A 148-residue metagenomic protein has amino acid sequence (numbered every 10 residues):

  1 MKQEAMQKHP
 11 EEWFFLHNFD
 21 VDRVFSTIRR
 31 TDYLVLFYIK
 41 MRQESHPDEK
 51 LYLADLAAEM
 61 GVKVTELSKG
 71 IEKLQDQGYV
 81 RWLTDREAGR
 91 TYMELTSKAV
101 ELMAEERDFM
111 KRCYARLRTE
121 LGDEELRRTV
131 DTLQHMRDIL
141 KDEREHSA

Functional and structural regions predicted by a protein language model:
M1-F37: N-terminal leader segment of winged-helix/HTH proteins
M1-Q7, E124-A148: C-terminal regulatory/oligomerization modules of transcriptional regulators
L36, L56, G70-Q77: Basic amphipathic alpha-helical segments that dock to polyanions
F37-E44, R107: Short, locally clustered residues in the helix-turn-helix/winged-helix DNA-binding domain
K50-E59: A short alpha-helical element within helix-turn-helix/winged-helix DNA-binding domains across DNA-binding proteins
E72-R127: Charged, amphipathic alpha-helical coiled-coil/dimerization segments
